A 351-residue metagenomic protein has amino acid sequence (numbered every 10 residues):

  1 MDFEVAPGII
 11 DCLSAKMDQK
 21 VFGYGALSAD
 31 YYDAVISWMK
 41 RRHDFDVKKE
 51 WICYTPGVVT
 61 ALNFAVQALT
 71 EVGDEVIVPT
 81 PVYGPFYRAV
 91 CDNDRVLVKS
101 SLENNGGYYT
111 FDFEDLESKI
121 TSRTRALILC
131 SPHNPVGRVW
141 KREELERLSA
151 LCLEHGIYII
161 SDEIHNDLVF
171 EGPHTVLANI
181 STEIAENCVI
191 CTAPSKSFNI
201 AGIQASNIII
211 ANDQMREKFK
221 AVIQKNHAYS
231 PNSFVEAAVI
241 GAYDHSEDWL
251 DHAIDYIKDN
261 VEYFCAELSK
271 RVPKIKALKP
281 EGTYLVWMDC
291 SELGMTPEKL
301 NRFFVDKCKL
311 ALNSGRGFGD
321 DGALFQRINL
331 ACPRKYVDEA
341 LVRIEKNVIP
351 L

Functional and structural regions predicted by a protein language model:
M1-G57, F64, A242-H245, P350-L351: N-terminal small-domain helix-loop-helix segment of the aminotransferase-like
D11-C12, T182, E186-K258, E262 (+2 more regions): Conserved core segment of the aminotransferase class I/II
A68-V90: Conserved PLP-anchoring active-site segment centered on the Schiff-base-forming lysine
N93, E154-H155, I184, C308 (+1 more regions): Helix C-cap/helix->beta junction micro-motif
N104-H174: Active-site phosphate-binding strand-loop segment of PLP-dependent enzymes
E117-S118, G294-T296, F303-L312, F318-L351: PLP-dependent enzyme catalytic core of the Aspartate aminotransferase-like
I240, Y256-C265, A277-C290, G322: Conserved glycine-rich beta-strand-loop-beta hairpin in the small C-terminal domain of fold type I
